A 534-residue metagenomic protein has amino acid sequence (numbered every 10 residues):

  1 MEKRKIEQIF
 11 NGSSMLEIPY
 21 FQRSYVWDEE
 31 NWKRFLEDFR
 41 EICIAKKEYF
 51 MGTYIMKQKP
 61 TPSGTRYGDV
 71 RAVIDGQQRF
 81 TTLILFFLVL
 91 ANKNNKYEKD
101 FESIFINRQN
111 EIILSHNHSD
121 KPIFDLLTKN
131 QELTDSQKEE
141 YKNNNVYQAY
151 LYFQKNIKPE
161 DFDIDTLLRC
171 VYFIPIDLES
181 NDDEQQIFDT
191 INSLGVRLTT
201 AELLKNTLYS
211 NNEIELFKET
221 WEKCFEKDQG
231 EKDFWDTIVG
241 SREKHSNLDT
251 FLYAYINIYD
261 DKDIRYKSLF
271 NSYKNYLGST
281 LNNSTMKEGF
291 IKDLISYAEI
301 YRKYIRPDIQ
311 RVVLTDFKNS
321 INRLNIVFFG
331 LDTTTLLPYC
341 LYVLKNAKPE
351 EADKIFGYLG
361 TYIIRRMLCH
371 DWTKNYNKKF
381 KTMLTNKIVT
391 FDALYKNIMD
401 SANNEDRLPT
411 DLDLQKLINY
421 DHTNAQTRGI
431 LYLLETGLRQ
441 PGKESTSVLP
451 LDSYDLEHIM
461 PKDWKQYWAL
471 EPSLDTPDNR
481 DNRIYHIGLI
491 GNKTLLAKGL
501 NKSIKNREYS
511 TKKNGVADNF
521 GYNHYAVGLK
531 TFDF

Functional and structural regions predicted by a protein language model:
M1-I264, N506, T511-F532: Glycine- and hydrophobic-rich flexible loops that cap the catalytic core of alpha/beta enzyme folds
E41-I44, E48-D69, L384-T531: Betabetaalpha-Me/HNH-type nuclease active-site subdomain
T53-Y54, V70-A72, R79-F80, C170-F173 (+11 more regions): Beta-sheet entry/capping signal
A72-R79, D165, I176-D183, M286 (+6 more regions): Secondary-structure capping and boundary motifs in well-ordered enzyme cores
K93-N95, K262, K345-A352, T436-S445: Short helix-capping/linker segments at secondary-structure and domain boundaries
K142-I157, L294-Y297, I305, L431-E435: Short, Φ-rich (hydrophobic/aromatic) sequence segments
T166-C170, K318-R323, D478: Short linear interaction motifs
A201-L204, N211-I430, D533: A cross-family structural signal marking well-folded subdomains
